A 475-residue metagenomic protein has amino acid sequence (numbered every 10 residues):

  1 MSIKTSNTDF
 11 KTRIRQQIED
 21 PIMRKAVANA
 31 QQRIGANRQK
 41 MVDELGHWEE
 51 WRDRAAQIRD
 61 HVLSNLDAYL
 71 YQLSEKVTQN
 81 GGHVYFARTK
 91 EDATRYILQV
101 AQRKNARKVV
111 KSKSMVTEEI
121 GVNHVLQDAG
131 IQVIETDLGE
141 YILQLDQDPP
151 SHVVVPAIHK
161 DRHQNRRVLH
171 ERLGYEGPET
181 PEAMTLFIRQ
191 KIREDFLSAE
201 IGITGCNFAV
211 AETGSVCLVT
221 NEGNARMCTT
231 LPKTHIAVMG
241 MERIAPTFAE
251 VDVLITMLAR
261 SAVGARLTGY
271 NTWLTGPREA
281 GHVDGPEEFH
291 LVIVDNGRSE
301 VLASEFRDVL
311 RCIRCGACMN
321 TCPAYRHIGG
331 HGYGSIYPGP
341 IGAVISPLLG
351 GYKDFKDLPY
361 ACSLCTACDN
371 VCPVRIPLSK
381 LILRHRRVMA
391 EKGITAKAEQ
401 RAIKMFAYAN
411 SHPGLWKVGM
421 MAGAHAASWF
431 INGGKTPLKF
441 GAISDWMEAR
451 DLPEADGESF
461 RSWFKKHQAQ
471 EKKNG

Functional and structural regions predicted by a protein language model:
M1-F306: The feature marks the mature, well-folded catalytic cores of soluble enzymes
S6-I34, E44, A407-G475: Intrinsic disorder at enzyme termini
Q72, K76, N80, Y96-V100 (+11 more regions): Generic, well-ordered alpha-helical scaffold segments in large soluble proteins
D92, T268-G281, R314, G329 (+3 more regions): A glycine-rich phosphate-binding loop feature that marks nucleotide/adenosyl-phosphate handling sites
G139, E182, L267-Y270, K397-R401 (+1 more regions): Short coil/turn segments at secondary-structure boundaries
G281-V309, A324-G433, P437-L438: Ferredoxin-type iron-sulfur electron-transfer modules in oxidoreductases and energy-metabolism complexes
L310-A317: Conserved, hydrophobic alpha-helical core segments of structured domains
